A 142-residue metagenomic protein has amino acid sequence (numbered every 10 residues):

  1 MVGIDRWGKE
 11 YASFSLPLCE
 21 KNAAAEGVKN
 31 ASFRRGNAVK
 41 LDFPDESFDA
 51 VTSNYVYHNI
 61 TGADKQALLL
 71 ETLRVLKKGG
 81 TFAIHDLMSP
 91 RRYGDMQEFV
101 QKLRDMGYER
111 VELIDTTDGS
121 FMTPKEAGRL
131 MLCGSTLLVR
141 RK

Functional and structural regions predicted by a protein language model:
M1-V39: Class I SAM-dependent methyltransferase SAM/SAH-binding core
V2, G79-D86: Conserved beta-strand signature within the Rossmann-like core of class I S-adenosyl-L-methionine
K9, A83-K102: Conserved class I S-adenosyl-L-methionine
R35, Y108-S120: Conserved S-adenosyl-L-methionine
G36-V51: A short acidic, Gly/Pro-enriched loop at the edge of an enzyme's catalytic core that lines a small-molecule cofactor
D49-A63: A short SAM/SAH-binding and catalytic strip from SAM-dependent methyltransferases
Q66-K78: A short glycine-rich, Lys/Arg-flanked "PGG" loop and its adjoining helix->strand segment in the class I
M106-G107, G119-K142: Core SAM-dependent methyltransferase catalytic element
